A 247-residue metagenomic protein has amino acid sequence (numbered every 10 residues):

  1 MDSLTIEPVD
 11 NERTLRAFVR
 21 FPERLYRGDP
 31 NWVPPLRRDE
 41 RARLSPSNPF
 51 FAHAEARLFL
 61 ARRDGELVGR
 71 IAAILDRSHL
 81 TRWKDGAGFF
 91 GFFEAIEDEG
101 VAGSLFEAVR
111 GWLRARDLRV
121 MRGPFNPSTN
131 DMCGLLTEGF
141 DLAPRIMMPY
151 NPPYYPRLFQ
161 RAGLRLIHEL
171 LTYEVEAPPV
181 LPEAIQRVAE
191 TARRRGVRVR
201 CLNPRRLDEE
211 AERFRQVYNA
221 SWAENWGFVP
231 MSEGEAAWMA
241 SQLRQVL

Functional and structural regions predicted by a protein language model:
M1-R41, R110: TRNA-binding/sensing appendages of the translation machinery
L4, P149-G227: Acyltransferase donor/substrate-recognition loop-hinge adjacent to the catalytic core
V19-P22, A211, R215-Y218, M239 (+1 more regions): Hydrophobic alpha-helical core bundles mediating ligand binding, dimerization, or RNAP-core interactions
F21, A52-A56, R70: Membrane-embedded alpha-helical bundles of multi-pass transporters/translocases, especially carrier/permease families
Y26-S45, A223-S241: Conserved GNAT-fold acetyl-CoA-binding loop/helix
S45-L60, S241-L247: A short helix-loop-beta-strand connector motif used in the catalytic cores of GNAT acetyltransferases and, in some
L60, E66-L75: Conserved beta-strand in the GNAT
T81-H168: Acyl-donor binding region in acyl/amide transferases
